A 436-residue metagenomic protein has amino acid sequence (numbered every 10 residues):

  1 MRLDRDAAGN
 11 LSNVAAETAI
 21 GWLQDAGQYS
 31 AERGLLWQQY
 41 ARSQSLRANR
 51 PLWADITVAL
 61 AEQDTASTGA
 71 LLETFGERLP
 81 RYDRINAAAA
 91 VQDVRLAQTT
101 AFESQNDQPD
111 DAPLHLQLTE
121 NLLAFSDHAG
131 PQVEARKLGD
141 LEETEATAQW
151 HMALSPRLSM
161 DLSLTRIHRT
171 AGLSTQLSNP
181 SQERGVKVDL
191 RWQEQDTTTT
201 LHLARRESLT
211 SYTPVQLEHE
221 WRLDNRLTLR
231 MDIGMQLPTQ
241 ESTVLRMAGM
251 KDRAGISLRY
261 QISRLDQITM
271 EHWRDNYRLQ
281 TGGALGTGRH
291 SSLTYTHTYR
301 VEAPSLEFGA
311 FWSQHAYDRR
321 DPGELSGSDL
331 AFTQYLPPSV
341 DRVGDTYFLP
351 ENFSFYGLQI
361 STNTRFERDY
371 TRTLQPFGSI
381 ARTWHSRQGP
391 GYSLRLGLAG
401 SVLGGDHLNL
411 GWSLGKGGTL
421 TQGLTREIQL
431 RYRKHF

Functional and structural regions predicted by a protein language model:
M1-F436: Gram-negative and organellar
